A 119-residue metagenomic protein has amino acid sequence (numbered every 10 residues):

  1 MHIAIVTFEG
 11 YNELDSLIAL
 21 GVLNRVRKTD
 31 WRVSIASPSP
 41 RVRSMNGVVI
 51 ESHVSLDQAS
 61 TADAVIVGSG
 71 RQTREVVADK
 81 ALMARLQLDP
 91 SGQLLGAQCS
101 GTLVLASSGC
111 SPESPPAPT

Functional and structural regions predicted by a protein language model:
M1-L95, T102-S107, P112-E113: Extended, subdomain-level signal for the structured scaffold at the beginning of enzyme domains
A97-Q98, P118-T119: Replace "coordinates the UDP/GDP/TDP-sugar" with "coordinates nucleotide-activated sugar donors
